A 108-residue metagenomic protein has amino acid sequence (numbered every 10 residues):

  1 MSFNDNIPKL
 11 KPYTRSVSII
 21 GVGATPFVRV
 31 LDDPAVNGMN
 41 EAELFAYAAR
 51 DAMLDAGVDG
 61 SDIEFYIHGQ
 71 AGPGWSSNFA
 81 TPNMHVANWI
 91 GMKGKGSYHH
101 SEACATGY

Functional and structural regions predicted by a protein language model:
S2-A42: Condensing-enzyme catalytic core mediating Claisen C-C bond formation in acyl metabolism
Y13, G72-Y108: Conserved catalytic cysteine-centered active-site region of acyl-thioester-dependent Claisen-condensing enzymes
I20, A52, I63-Y66: Buried hydrophobic positions in well-ordered alpha/beta secondary-structure cores of metabolic enzymes
T25-F27, D59, H68-G74: Short active-site-proximal "capping" loops at secondary-structure junctions
D32-P34, A56, F65: Generic N-terminal targeting/processing segments that precede catalytic cores or assembly contacts
A35, M39-E43, S101-Y108: Short, conserved micro-motifs enriched in small and acidic residues
E41-G57, P82, V86: Short, well-ordered amphipathic alpha-helical segments that serve as non-catalytic structural scaffolds within diverse
D59-F65, G94-G96: Short acidic capping loops at alpha-helix termini that bridge into adjacent secondary structure
